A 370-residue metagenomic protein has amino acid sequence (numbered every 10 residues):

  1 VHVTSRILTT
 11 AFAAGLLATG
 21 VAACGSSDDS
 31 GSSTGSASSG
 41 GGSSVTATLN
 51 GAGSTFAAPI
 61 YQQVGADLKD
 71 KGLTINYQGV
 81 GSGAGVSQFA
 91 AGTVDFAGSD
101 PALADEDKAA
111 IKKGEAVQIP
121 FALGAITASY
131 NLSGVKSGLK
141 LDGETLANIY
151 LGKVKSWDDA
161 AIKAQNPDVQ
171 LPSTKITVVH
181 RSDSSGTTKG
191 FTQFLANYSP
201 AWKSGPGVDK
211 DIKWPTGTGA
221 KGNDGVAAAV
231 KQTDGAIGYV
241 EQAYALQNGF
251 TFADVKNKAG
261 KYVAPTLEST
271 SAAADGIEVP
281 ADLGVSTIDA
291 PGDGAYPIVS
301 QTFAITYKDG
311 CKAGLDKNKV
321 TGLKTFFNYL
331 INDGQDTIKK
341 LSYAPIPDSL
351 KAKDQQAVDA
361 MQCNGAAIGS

Functional and structural regions predicted by a protein language model:
V1-A11: Bacterial N-terminal signal peptides that target proteins for export
H2, G41-S43, V169-T174, D289-S370: Extracellular/periplasmic juxtamembrane helices and adjacent flexible linkers that interface with membrane partners
T19-A23: C-terminal motif of bacterial Sec signal peptides marking the signal peptidase cleavage site
D29, G35-K163, Q170-L171, A227-A229 (+1 more regions): N-terminal segment of the mature folded domain
V86, S184-G276: Ligand-binding pocket segment of bilobal, Venus flytrap-like solute-binding proteins
I119-Y130, D254-T306: Periplasmic-binding protein-like
S133-L139, S156, S184-T187, A201-W202 (+2 more regions): Short helix-loop capping/hinge motifs at secondary-structure junctions, enriched in acidic/polar residues
P167-F194: Non-catalytic, conformational "gating/processing" segments within enzyme and secreted inhibitor domains
